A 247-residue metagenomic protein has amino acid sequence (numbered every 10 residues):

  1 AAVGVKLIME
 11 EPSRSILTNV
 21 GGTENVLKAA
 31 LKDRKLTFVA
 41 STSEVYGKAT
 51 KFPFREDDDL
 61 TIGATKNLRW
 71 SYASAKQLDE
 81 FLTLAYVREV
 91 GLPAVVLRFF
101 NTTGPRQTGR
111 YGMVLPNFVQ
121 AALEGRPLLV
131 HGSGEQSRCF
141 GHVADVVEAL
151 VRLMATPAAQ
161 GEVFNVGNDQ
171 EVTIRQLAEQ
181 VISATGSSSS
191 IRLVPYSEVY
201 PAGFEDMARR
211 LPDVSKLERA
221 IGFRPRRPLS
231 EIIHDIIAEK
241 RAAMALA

Functional and structural regions predicted by a protein language model:
A1-F100, A144, I236: N-terminal Rossmann-like NAD(P)+-binding domain of SDR-like oxidoreductases, especially those catalyzing
T50, Q77, L92-P93, T102-P116 (+7 more regions): Glycine/proline-rich active-site loop of Rossmann-fold NAD(P)-dependent oxidoreductases
E56-G63, G91, V119-V130, A184-E198 (+1 more regions): A short C-terminal helix-loop "cap" of Rossmann-like NAD(P)-dependent dehydrogenase/epimerase domains
S133, G161-F164, R175-A178, G186-R209: C-terminal "lid/loop" region of Rossmann-like NAD(P)-dependent oxidoreductases
V143, Q176, S197-R224, P228: Conserved C-terminal active-site "lid" loop/helix of NAD(P)H-dependent oxidoreductases that clamps the redox cofactor
V146, L150, V166, L177 (+2 more regions): Non-catalytic, hydrophobic alpha-helical segments
L150-M154, A178-V181, I233-K240: Hydrophobic "lid"/C-terminal helical patch of Rossmann-like NAD(P)-dependent dehydrogenase/epimerase domains
K216, P228-A247: Amphipathic terminal alpha-helices
